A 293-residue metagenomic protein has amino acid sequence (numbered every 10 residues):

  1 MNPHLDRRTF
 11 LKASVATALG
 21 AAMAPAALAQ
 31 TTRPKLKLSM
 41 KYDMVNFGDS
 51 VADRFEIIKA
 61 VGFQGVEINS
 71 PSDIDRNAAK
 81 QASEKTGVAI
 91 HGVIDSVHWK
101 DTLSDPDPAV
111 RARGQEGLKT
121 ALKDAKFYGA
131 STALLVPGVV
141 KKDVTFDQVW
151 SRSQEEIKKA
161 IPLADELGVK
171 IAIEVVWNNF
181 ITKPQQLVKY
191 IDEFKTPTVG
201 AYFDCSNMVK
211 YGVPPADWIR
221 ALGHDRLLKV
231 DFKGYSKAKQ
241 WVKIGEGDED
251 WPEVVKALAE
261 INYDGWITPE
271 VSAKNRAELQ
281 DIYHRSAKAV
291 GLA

Functional and structural regions predicted by a protein language model:
N2-S39, M44, G48-K59, P184-F203 (+1 more regions): Histidine-acidic metal/acid-base catalytic patches
S14-M23, Q30-T32, S104-A201, K210 (+1 more regions): Active-site acidic/histidine proton-transfer and metal-coordination neighborhood in alpha/beta enzyme cores
M40, G65-N69, I171-V175, F203-D204: Short catalytic-loop micro-motif centered on adjacent basic/acidic residues
M44-N46, S72, S96-W99, V139-K141 (+4 more regions): Active-site-proximal loop/turn and secondary-structure-junction residues that shape catalytic pockets, frequently
R54-S72: Catalytic domains of carbohydrate-active enzymes, especially glycoside hydrolases
I68-E84, P137-V144: Glycine-rich, proline-tolerant flexible connector loops at the mouths of alpha/beta enzymes
D73-G87, G117-F127, P214-D225, K256: Short amphipathic alpha-helices and their capping/turn segments at secondary-structure boundaries
